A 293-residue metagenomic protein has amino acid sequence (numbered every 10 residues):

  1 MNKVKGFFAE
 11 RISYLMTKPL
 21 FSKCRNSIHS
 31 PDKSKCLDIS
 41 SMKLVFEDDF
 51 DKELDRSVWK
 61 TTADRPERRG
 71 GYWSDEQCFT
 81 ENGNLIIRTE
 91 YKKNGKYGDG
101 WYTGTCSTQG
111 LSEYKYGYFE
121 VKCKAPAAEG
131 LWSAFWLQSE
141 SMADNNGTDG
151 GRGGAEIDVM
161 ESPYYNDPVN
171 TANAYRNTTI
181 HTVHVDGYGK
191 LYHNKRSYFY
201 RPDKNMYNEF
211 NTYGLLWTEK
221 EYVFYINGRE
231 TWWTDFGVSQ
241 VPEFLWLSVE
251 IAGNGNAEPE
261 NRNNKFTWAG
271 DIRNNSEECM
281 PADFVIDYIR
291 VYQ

Functional and structural regions predicted by a protein language model:
K5, A9-I12: Membrane-interacting alpha-helical segments
I12-Q293: GH16 jelly-roll
